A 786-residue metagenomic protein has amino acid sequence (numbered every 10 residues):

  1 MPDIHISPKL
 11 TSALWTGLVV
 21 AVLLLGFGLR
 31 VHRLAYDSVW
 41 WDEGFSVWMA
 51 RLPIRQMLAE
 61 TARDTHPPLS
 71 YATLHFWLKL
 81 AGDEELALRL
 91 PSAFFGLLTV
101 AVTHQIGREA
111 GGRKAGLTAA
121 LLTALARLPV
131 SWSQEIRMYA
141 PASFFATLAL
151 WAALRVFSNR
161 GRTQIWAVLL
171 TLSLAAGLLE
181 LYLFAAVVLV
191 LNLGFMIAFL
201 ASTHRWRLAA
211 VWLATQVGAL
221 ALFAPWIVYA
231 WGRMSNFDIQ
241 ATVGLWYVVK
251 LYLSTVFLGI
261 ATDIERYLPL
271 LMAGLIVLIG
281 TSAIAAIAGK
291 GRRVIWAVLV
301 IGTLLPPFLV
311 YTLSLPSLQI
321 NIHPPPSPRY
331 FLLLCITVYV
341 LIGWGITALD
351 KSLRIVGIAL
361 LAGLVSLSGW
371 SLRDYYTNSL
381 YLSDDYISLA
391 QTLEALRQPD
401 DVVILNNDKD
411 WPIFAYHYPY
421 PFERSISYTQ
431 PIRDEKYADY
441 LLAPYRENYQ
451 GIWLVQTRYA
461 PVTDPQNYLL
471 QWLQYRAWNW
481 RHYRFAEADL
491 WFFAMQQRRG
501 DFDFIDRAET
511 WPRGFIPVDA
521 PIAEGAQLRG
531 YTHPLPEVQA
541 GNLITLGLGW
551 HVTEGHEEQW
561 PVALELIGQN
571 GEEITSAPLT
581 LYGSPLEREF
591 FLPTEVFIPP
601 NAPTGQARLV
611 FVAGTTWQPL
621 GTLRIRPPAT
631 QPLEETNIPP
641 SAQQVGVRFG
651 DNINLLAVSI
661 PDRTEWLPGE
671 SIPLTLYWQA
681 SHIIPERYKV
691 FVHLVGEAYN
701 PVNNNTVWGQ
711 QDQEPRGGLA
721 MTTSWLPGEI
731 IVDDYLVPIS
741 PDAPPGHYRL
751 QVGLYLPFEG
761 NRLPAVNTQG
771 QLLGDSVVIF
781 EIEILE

Functional and structural regions predicted by a protein language model:
M1-S12: Membrane-interfacial, low-structure loops and terminal tails that flank and connect transmembrane helices in multi-pass
H5, G44-F45, V403, E714 (+1 more regions): Intrinsically disordered, low-complexity regions of eukaryotic proteins
S7-K9, E109, L200, L341 (+3 more regions): Compositionally biased, intrinsically disordered low-complexity segments
W15-D501: Membrane-proximal helix-loop-helix interfaces that form the catalytic/acceptor-binding platform of multi-pass membrane
Q391-D400, S427-E786: C-terminal luminal/periplasmic domains and tails of membrane-associated envelope-modifying transferases
